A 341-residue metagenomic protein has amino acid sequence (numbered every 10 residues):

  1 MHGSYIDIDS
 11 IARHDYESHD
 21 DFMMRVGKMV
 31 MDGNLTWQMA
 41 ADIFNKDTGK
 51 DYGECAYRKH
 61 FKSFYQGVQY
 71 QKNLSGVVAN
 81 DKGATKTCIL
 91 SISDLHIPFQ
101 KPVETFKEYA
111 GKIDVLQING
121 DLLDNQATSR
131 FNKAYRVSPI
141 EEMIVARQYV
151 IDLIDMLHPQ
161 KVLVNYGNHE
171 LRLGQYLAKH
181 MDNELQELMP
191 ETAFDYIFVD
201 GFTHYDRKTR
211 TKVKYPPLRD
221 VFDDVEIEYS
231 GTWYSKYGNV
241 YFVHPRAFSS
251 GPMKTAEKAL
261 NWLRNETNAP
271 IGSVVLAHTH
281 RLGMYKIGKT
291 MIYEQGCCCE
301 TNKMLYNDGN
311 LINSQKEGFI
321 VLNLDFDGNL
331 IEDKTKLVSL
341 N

Functional and structural regions predicted by a protein language model:
D15-L35: Short, amphipathic alpha-helical "recognition" segments used to contact nucleic acids or chromatin
V26, G49-K72: Major-groove recognition helix of helix-turn-helix-like DNA-binding domains
Q38-G49: DNA-recognition alpha helix
L90-S93, V115-D121, L163-N168, F242-P245 (+2 more regions): Active-site neighborhood of phospho(di)ester-bond hydrolases with catalytic His/Asp-centered motifs
H96-Q100, L122-T128, Y166-Q175, F248-G251 (+2 more regions): Active-site environment of divalent metal-dependent phosphoester hydrolases
I97-H204: Core catalytic region of metal-dependent phosphoesterases/phosphodiesterases, especially metallo-beta-lactamase-like
H180-E257, C297: Active-site-proximal loop/helix segment associated with metal-binding centers of metalloenzymes
P245-I331: Conserved beta-sheet core of the metallophosphoesterase superfamily
